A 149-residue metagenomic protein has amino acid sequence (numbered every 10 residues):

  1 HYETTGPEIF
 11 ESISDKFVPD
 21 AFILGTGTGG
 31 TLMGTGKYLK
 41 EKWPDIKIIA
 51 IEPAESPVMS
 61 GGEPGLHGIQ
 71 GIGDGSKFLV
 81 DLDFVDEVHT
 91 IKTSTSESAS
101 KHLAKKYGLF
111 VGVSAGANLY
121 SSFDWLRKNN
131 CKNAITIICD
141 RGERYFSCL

Functional and structural regions predicted by a protein language model:
H1-T26, S94-L109: Active-site/ligand-binding-proximal alpha/beta "capping" segment
E11, K37, E41, Y120-R127: Short, well-ordered alpha-helices that flank and scaffold nucleotide-derived cofactor binding pockets
D20-G25, K47-A54, K132-C139: Beta-strand segments within the central parallel beta-sheet cores of soluble alpha/beta enzyme folds
G25-G36, S114-S122, Y145: Short glycine/serine/threonine-rich phosphate/pyrophosphate-binding segments that cradle anionic phosphate groups
G27-G30, E52-P57, E63, A117 (+1 more regions): Glycine-rich beta-alpha junction loops
K40-V113, K128, C148-L149: Active-site/ligand-binding loops adjacent to catalytic centers
F123-L149: Phosphate-binding loop/pocket of nucleotide- and phosphate-handling active sites
